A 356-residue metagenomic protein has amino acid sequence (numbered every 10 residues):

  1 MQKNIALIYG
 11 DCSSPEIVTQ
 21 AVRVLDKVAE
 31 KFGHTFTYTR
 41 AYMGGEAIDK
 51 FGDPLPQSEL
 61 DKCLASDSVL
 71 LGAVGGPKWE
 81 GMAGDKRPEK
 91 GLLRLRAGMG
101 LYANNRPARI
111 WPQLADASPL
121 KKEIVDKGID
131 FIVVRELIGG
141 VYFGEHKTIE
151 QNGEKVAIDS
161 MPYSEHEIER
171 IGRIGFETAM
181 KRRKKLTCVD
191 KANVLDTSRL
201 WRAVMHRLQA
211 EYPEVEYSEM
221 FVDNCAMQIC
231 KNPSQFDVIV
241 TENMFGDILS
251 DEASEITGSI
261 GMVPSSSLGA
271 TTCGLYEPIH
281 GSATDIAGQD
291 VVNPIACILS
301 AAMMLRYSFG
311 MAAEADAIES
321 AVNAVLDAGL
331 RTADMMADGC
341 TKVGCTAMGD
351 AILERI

Functional and structural regions predicted by a protein language model:
M1-I5: Extreme N-terminal starter segment of soluble prokaryotic enzymes
A6-R23, V28-A29, Q151-D223, Q235: Glycine-rich phosphate/diphosphate-binding loop of Rossmann-like nucleotide-binding domains
D11-S14, D67, V134, G175 (+4 more regions): Buried hydrophobic positions in well-ordered alpha/beta secondary-structure cores of metabolic enzymes
D26-H34, A65-S68, A97-N104, G139 (+8 more regions): Generic secondary-structure signature for well-ordered alpha-helical cores
G33-Q57, M227-I229: N-terminal beta-loop-helix "entrance" segment that forms/cooperates in small-molecule cofactor or anionic ligand
G45-I48, C230-L330: Glycine-rich phosphate/nucleotide-binding loop
D49-I158, M244-G246: N-terminal glycine-rich phosphate/adenylate-binding segment common to multiple enzyme folds
I138-G139, F143-R182, L186-C188, A192-V194 (+2 more regions): Glycine-rich phosphate/pyrophosphate-binding loop and the adjoining helix
